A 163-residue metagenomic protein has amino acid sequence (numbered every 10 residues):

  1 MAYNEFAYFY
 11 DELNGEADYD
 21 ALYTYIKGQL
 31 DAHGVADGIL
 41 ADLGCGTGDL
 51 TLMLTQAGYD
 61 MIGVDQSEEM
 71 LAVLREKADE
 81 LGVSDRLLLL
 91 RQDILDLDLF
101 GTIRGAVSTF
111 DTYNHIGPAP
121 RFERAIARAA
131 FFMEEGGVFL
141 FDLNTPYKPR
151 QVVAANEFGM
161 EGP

Functional and structural regions predicted by a protein language model:
M1-A36: Conserved class I S-adenosyl-L-methionine
D37-G44: Conserved class I S-adenosyl-L-methionine
A41, D49-D96: Class I SAM-dependent methyltransferase SAM/SAH-binding core
D98-G105: A short acidic, Gly/Pro-enriched loop at the edge of an enzyme's catalytic core that lines a small-molecule cofactor
T109-D111: Residues lining the SAM
N114-I116: A short His-aromatic
E123-E135: A short glycine-rich, Lys/Arg-flanked "PGG" loop and its adjoining helix->strand segment in the class I
V138-P163: Conserved class I S-adenosyl-L-methionine
